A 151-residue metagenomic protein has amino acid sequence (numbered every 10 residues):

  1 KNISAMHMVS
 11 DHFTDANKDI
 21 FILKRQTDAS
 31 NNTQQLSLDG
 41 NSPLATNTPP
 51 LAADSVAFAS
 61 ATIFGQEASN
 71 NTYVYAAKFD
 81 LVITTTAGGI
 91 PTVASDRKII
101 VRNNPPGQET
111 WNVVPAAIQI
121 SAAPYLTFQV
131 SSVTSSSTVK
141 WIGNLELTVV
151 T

Functional and structural regions predicted by a protein language model:
K1-N17: Structural motif
F13-V56, F64-Y75, T86-D96, N103-T138 (+1 more regions): Surface-exposed ligand/attachment interfaces on beta-rich extracellular proteins
A77-L81: Compact beta-sheet-dominated globular domain cores
S137-L145: Edge beta-strands of jelly-roll/beta-sandwich modules across compartments, strongly enriched in secreted/luminal
L145-T151: Short beta-strand-to-coil "C-cap" segments at the C-terminal boundary of structured domains/repeats, marking
